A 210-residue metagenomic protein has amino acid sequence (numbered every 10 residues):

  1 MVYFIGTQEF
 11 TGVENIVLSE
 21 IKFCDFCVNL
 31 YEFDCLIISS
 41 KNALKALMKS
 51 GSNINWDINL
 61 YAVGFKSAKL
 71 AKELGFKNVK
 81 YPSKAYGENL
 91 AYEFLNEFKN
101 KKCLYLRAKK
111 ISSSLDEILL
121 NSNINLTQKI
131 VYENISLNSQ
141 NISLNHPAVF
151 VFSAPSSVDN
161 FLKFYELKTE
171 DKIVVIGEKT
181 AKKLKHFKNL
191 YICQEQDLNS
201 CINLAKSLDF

Functional and structural regions predicted by a protein language model:
M1-F210: Signature of uroporphyrinogen-III synthase
